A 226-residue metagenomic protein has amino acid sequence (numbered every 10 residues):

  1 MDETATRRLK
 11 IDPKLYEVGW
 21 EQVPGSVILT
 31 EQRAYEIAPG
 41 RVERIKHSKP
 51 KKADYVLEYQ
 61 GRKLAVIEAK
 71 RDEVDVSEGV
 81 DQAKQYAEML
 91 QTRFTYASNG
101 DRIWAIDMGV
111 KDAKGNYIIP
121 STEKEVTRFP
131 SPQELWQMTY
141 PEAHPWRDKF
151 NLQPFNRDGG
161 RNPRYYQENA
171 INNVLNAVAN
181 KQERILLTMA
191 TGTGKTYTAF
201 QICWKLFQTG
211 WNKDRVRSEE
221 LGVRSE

Functional and structural regions predicted by a protein language model:
M1-A65, K70-D214: ATP-dependent helicase/translocase motor core
V216-E226: Short, basic, low-complexity termini and linkers enriched in Ser/Thr/Gly/Pro that act as targeting/leader peptides
